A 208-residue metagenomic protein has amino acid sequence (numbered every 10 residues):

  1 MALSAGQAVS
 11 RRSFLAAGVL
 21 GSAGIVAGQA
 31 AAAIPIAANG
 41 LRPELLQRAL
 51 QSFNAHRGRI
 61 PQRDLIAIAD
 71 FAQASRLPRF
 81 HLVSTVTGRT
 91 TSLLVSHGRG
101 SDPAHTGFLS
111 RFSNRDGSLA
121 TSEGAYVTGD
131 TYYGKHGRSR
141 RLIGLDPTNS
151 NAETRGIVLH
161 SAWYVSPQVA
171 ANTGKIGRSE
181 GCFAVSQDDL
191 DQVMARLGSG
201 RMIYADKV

Functional and structural regions predicted by a protein language model:
M1-S22: N-terminal secretory signal peptides and thylakoid transit peptides that target proteins across membranes
S22-A23, G198: Residue-level detector of secondary-structure transition/capping positions
A27-G28: N-terminal signal peptide c-region/cleavage motif recognized by signal peptidases
A32-E180, Q187-D191, A195-R196, R201: Cell wall/extracellular polymer interaction/catalysis modules
I203-V208: Charge-dense polyanion-binding interfaces
